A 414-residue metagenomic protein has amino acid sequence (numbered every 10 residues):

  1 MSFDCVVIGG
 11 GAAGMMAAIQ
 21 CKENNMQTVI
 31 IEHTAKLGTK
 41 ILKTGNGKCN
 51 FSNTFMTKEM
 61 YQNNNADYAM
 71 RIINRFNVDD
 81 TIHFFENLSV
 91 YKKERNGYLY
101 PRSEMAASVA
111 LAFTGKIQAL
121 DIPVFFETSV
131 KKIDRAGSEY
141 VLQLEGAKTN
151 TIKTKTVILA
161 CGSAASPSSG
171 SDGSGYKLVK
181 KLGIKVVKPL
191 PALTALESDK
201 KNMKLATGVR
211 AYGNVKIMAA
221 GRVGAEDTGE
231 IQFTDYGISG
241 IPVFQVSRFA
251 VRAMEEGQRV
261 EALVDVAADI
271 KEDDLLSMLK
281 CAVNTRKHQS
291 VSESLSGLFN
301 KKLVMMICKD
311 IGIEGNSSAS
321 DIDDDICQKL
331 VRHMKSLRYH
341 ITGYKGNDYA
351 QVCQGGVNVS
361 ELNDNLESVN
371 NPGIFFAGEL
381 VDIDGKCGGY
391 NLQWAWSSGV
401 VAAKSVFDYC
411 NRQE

Functional and structural regions predicted by a protein language model:
S2-F3, G146-T156, E226-T228: Core beta-strand elements of the Rossmann-like FAD/NAD(P) dinucleotide-binding domain in flavoenzyme oxidoreductases
F3-I30, A402-F407: N-terminal Rossmann-like FAD-binding beta1-loop-alpha1 element of flavoenzymes
V6-I8, V130, I152-P167, V179-K180 (+3 more regions): Short hydrophobic core segments
K22-N46: Glycine-rich FAD pyrophosphate-binding loop
A35-L37, L42-K43, F51-K58, K185-K188 (+2 more regions): An anion/pyrophosphate-binding glycine-rich loop and adjacent beta-alpha core in soluble alpha-beta enzymes
N46-N96: Glycine-rich active-site loop/strand segments that organize a redox cofactor
F126, V304-D384: A glycine-rich dinucleotide-binding beta-alpha-beta segment and adjacent secondary-structure elements that constitute
F126-E139: A conserved short coil-to-beta-strand element within the FAD-binding core of flavoproteins
